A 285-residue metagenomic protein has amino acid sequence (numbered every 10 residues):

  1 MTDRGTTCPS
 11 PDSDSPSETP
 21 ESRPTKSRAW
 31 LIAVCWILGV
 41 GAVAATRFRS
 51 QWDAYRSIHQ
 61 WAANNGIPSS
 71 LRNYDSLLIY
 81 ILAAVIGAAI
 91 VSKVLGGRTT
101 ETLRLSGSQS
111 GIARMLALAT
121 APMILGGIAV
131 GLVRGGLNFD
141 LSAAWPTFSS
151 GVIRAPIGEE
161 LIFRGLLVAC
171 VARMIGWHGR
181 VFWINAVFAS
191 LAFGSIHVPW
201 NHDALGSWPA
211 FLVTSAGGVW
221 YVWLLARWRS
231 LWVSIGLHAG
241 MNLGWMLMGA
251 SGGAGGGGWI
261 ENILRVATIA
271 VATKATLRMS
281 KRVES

Functional and structural regions predicted by a protein language model:
M1-R104, I128, L243-S285: N-terminal, membrane-interfacial amphipathic/helix-forming hydrophobic leader that caps and precedes the first
T7, Q109-G111, S234: A generic structural micro-environment signature that highlights single residues at secondary-structure boundaries
D12-D14, L125, H202-L205: A generic alpha-helix propensity feature with a strong bias for hydrophobic helices
R28-W36, R72-I81, G111-A119, A143-F148 (+4 more regions): Residue-level signature of transmembrane alpha-helical entry/exit and packing/kink sites in multi-pass membrane
T46-S50, V130-G135, P209-A210: Solvent-exposed, well-ordered amphipathic alpha-helical segments that flank/support binding or catalytic loops
Y55-R72, K93-I162, V168-H178: Juxtamembrane helix-loop-helix connectors linking adjacent transmembrane helices in multi-pass membrane enzymes
Y74, I86-G87, P122-M123, G127 (+6 more regions): Membrane-targeting and insertion segments and their boundary/processing signals
P146-S285: Transmembrane helix-loop-helix hairpins at the membrane interface of multi-pass integral membrane proteins
